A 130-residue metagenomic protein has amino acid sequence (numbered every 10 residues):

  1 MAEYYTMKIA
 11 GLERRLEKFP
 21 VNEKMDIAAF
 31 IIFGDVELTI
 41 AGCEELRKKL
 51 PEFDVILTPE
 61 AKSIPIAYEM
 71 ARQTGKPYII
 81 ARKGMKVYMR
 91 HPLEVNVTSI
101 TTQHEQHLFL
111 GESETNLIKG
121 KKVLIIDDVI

Functional and structural regions predicted by a protein language model:
M1-F53: Active-site-facing substrate-recognition patch
I32-L38, L57, I100-H104: Short, flexible loop segments at the rims of nucleotide/cofactor-binding pockets, characterized by
F53-E60: Short glycine-rich phosphate-binding loop at a beta-alpha junction
S63-A67: Short, well-ordered alpha-helical microsegments
M70-A71: A generic structural signal for well-ordered alpha-helical segments
P77-V123: Short, glycine/charge-rich flexible loops or terminal/linker lids adjacent to PRPP-binding catalytic cores
D127-I130: Acidic, divalent-metal-coordinating active-site segment for phosphoryl/phosphodiester hydrolysis, typified by short
